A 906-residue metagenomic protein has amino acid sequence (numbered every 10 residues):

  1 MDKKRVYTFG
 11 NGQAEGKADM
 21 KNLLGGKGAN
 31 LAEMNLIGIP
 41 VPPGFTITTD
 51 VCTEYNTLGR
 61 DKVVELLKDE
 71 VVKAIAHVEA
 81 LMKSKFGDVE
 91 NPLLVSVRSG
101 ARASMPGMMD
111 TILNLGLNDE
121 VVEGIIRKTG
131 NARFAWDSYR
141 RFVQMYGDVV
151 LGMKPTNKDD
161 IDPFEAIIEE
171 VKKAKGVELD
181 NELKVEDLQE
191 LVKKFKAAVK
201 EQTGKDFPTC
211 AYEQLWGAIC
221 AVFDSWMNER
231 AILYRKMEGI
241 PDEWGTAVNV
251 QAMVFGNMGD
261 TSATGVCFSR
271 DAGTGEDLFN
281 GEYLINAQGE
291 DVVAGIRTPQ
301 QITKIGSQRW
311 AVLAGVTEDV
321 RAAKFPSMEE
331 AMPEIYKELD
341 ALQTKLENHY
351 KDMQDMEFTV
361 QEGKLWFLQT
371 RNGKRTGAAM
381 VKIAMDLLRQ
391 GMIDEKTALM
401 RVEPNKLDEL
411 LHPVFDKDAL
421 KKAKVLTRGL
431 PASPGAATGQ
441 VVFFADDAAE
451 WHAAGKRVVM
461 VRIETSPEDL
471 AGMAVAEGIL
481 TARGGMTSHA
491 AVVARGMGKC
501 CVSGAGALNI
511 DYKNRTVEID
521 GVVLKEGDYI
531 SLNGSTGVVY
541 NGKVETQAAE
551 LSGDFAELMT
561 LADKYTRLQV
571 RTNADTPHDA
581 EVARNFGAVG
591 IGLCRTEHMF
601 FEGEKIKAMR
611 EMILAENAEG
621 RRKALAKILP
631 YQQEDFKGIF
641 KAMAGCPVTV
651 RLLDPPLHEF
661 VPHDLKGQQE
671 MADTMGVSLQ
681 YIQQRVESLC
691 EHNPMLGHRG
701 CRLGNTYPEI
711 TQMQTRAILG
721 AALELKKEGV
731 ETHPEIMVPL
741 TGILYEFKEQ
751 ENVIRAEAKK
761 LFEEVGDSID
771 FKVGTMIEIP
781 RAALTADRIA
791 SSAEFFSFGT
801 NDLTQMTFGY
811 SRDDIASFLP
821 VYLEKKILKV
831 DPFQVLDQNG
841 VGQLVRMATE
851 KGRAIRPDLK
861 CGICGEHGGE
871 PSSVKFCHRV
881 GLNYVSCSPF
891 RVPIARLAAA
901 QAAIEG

Functional and structural regions predicted by a protein language model:
M1-A423, P431, E450, K456-V459 (+11 more regions): Nucleotide/phosphate-binding sheet-loop regions of phosphoryl- and nucleotidyl-transfer enzymes
T46, D50, T465, G484-M486 (+11 more regions): Short, ordered loop/turn segments at secondary-structure junctions
A76-D88, V517-D520, K727, K759-D770: Short mixed-charge
R98-S99, L551, L561-G906: Conserved alpha/beta-domain cores
N249, V442, V459-V461, L480 (+3 more regions): Structural motif
R428-E468, I519-E557: Extended, non-globular alpha-helical segments
F444, A507-L508, A556-M559, D575-P577: Intrinsically disordered, low-complexity regulatory segments
E477-R483, C501, G862: A short, small-residue-rich loop immediately preceding and capping a beta-strand
